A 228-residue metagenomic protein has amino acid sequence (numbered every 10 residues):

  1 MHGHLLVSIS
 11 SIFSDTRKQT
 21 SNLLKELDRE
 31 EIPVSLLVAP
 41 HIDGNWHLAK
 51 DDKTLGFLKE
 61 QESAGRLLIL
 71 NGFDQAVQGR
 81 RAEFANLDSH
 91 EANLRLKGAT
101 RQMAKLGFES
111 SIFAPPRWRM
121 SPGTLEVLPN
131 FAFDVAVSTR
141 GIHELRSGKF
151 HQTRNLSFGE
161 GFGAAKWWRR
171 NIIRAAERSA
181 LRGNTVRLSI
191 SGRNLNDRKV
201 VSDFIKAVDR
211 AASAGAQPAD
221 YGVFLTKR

Functional and structural regions predicted by a protein language model:
M1, V34-S35, E60, I190-R228: C-terminal domain-boundary segment and adjacent tail
M1-A64, V201: Active-site beta->alpha N-cap acidic-glycine motif
S8, Q19, I69-N71, A132-A136 (+4 more regions): Glycan-processing catalytic domains of CAZymes
S11-Q19, A39-T54, A114-G123, G161-R169 (+2 more regions): Acidic-and-aromatic substrate-binding clefts and catalytic sites of carbohydrate-active enzymes
R17-L23, A49-Q61, S138-G148, A164-R178: Alpha-helical scaffolding within the catalytic cores of extracellular/periplasmic polymer-degrading hydrolases
P33, L37-G123, T185-G192: Metal-dependent polysaccharide deacetylase catalytic core of the NodB/CE4 family, i.e., the active-site-bearing domain
L87-F158, N196-S202: Catalytic domains of cell-wall/extracellular-matrix polysaccharide-remodeling enzymes, centered on de-N-acetylation
K149-K199: A conserved mid-domain beta-alpha-beta active-site/ligand-binding segment of alpha/beta enzyme cores
